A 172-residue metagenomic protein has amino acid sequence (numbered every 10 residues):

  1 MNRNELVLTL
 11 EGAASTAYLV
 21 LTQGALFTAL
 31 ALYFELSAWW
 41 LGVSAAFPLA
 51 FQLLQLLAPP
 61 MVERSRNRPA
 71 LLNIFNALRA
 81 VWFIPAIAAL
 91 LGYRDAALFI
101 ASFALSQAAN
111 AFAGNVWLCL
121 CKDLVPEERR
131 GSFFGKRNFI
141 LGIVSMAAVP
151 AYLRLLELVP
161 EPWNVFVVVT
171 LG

Functional and structural regions predicted by a protein language model:
M1-V62, L72, L78-A86, L141: Helix-loop boundary and gating motifs at the non-cytosolic
R3-E5, I87-F103, V159-P162: Helix-loop junctions at membrane interfaces in 12-TM secondary transporters
A13, V81-P85, R94-A113: Hydrophobic core of transmembrane alpha-helices in multi-pass small-molecule transporters, especially MFS/SLC-type
A25-L26, L57, F112-L120, A151: Transmembrane alpha-helix boundary/hinge residues in polytopic small-molecule transporters
T28-Y33, P60, R64, A86-L91 (+1 more regions): Transmembrane alpha-helix termini and helix-breaking/packing motifs in multi-pass membrane transporters
L49-Q55, F134-L153: Glycine-rich segments within core transmembrane alpha-helices of 12-TM secondary carriers
E63-A80, K136, E161-W163: Cytoplasmic membrane-interface "Motif A"-like loop-to-helix N-cap segments of 12-TM Major Facilitator Superfamily
S106-F139: Cytoplasmic helix-loop-helix junction between adjacent transmembrane helices in 12-TM secondary transporters
